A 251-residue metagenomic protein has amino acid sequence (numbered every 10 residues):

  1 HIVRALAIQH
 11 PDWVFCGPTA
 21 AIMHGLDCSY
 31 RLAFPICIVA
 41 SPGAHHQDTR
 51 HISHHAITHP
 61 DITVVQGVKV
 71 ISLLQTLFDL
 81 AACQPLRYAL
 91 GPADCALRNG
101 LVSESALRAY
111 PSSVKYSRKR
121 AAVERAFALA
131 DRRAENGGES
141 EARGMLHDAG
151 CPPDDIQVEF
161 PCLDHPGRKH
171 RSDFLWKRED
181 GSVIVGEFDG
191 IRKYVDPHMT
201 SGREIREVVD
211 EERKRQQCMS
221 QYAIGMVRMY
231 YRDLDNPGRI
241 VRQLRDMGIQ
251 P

Functional and structural regions predicted by a protein language model:
H1-A121, P251: Short gly/ser-rich loop at a beta-strand->alpha-helix junction or flexible surface loop bordering the NTP-binding
L97-P251: Surface segments flanking catalytic/ligand-binding clefts of nucleic-acid enzymes
